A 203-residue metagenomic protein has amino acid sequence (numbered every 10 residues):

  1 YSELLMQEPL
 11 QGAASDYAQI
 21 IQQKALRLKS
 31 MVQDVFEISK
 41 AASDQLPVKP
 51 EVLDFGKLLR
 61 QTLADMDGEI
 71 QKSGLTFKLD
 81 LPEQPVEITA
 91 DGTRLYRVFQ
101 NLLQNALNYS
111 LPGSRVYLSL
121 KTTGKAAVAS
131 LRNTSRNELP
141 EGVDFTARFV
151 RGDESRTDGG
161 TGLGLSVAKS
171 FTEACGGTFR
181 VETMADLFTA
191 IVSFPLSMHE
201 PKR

Functional and structural regions predicted by a protein language model:
M6-G12: Short acidic helix/loop segment immediately C-terminal to the autophosphorylated histidine in two-component histidine
A13, S43-V48, E87-A90: Conserved micro-motifs of the catalytic ATP-binding
Q23-L28: Short alpha-helical segment of the dimerization/phosphotransfer core of two-component systems
K49-D67: A conserved beta-strand-to-alpha-helix junction within the catalytic ATP-binding
A106-L107: Short helix-loop "hinge" at the ATP-lid/N-box region of the Bergerat-fold HATPase_c
N137-R151: Short conserved segment of the HATPase_c
